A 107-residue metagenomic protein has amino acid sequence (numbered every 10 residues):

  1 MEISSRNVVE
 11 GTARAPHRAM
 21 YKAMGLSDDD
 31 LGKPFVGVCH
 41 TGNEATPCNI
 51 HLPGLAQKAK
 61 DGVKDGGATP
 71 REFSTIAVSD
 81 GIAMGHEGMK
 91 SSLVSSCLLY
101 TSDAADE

Functional and structural regions predicted by a protein language model:
M1-D30: N-terminal amphipathic/basic leader segments beginning at the initiator methionine
M1-S5, V36-N43, A77-M89: Gly-rich Lys/Arg/Thr-decorated short loops/hinges at beta-loop-alpha junctions or inter-strand turns that position
A23, S27, A45, G62-G66: Change "in soluble alpha/beta enzymes" to "in soluble alpha/beta proteins
S27-G37, T69-S74, V78: N-terminal glycine-rich anion-binding loops that anchor highly charged ligand groups
P34-K58: N-terminal low-complexity or amphipathic/hydrophobic leaders
H51-V94: Anionic-ligand anchoring segments at beta-strand to alpha-helix junctions in alpha/beta enzyme folds, i.e., glycine
S95-L99: Active-site histidine-anchored catalytic micro-motif
Y100-E107: Conserved small/polar residues in nucleotide/adenosyl-binding loops
